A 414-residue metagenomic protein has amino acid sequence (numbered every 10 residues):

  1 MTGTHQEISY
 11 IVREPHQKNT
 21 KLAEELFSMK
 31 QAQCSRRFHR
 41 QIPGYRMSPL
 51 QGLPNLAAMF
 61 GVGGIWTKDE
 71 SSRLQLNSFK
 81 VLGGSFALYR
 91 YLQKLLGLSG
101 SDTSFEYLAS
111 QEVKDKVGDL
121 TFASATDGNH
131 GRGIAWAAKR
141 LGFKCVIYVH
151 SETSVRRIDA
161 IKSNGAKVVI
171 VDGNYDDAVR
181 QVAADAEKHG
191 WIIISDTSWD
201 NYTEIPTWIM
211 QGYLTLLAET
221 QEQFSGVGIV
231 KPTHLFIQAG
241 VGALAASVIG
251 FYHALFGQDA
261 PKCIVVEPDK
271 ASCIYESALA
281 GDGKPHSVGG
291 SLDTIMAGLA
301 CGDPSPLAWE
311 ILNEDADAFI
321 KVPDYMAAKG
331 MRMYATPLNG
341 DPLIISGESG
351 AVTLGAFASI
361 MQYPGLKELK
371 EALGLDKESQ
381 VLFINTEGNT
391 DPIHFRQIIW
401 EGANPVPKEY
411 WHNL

Functional and structural regions predicted by a protein language model:
M1-L414: PLP-dependent amino-acid enzyme catalytic core
